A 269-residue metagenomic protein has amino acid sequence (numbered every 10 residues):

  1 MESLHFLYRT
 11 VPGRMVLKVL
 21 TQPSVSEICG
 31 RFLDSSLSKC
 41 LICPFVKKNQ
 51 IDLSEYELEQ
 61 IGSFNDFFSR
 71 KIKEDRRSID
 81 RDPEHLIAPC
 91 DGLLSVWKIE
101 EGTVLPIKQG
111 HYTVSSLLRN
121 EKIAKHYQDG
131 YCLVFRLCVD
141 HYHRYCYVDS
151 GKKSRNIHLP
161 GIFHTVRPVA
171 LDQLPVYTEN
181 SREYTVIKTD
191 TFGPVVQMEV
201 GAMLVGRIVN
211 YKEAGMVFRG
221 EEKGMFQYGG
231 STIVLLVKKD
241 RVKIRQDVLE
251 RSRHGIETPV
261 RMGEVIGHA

Functional and structural regions predicted by a protein language model:
M1-A269: Contiguous, well-folded functional domains in the mature portion of proteins
